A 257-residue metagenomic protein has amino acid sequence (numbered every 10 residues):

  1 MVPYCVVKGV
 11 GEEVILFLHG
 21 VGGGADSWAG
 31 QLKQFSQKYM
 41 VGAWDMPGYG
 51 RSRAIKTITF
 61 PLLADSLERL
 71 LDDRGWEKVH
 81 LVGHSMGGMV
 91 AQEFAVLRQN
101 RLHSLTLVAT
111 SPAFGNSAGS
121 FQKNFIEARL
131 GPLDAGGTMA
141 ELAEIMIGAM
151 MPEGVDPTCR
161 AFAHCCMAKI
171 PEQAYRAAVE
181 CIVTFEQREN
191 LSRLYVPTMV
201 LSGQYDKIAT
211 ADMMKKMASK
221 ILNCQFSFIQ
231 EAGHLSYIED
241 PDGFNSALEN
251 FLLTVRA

Functional and structural regions predicted by a protein language model:
M1-L16, S36-M40, D72, W76-E77 (+1 more regions): Alpha/beta-hydrolase fold catalytic core
V6-A54: Conserved HGGG/HGGXW glycine-rich cap/lid loop of the alpha/beta-hydrolase fold
L62-V79: Conserved acidic catalytic loop of the alpha/beta-hydrolase fold
Q92, V96-L97, L102-A135: Flexible "cap/lid" loop of the alpha/beta hydrolase fold
S117-K123, A135-S192: Conserved alpha/beta-hydrolase catalytic His-Asp/Glu region
L194, V200-S202: Short beta-strand/loop motif that positions the catalytic acidic residue of the alpha/beta-hydrolase fold
Y205-A209: Acidic catalytic loop of the alpha/beta-hydrolase fold
C224-A257: Catalytic active-site module of serine/aspartate enzymes centered on a nucleophile-bearing elbow/loop
